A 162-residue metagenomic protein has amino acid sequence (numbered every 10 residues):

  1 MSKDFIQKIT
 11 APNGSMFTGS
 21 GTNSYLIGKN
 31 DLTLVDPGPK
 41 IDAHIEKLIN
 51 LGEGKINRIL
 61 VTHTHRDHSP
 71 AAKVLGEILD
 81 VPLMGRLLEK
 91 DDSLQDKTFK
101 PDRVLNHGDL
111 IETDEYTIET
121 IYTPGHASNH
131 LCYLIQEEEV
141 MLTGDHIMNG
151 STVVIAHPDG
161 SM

Functional and structural regions predicted by a protein language model:
M1-S2, G21-S24, I56-I59, I111-G125 (+2 more regions): Short charge-dense sequence patches
S2-L51, C132-G144: Conserved beta-strand hairpin/beta-sheet module of binuclear metal-dependent hydrolase folds, prominently
T10-P12, L87, P124: Residues at the C-termini of beta-strands that transition into short coil/loop
A11, A43, A71-A72, A127 (+1 more regions): A sequence-composition feature that detects small, non-aromatic residues
G14-S15, R103, H146, V153: Flexible, active-site-adjacent loop/turn segments at secondary-structure boundaries
S15-S20, P39-E119, E139: Active-site HxH/HxHxD metal-binding segment of metal-dependent hydrolases
L32-L34, P39-K40, T117-M162: Metallo-beta-lactamase
